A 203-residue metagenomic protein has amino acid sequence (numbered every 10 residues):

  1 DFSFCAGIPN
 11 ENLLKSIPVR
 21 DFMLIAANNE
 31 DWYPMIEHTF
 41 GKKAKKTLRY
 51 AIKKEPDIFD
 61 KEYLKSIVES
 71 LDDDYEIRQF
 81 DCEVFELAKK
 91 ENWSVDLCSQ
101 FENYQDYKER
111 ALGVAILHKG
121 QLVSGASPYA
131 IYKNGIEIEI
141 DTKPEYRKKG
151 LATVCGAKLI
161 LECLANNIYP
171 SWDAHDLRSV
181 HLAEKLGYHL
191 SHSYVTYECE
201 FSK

Functional and structural regions predicted by a protein language model:
D1-L87, Y197: Acyl-donor-binding surface of acyltransferase catalytic domains
F4-N12, E139-K148: A short, internal acetyl-CoA/4′-phosphopantetheine-binding micro-motif in the GNAT/acyltransferase core
S16-I17, V154-Y169, H189: Conserved acyl-CoA
R20-N29, C163-H175: Conserved GNAT acetyl-CoA-binding A-motif
P34-G41, H175-S193: Conserved active-site alpha-helix within GNAT-family acetyltransferase domains
K53-K54, K185-K203: Terminal substrate-recognition subdomain of acyl/acetyltransferases
N103-K143: A conserved beta-strand-loop-helix scaffold within acyl/acetyltransferase catalytic domains
I138, K148-E162, H181, K185: Conserved acetyl-CoA-binding loop-helix of GNAT-fold acetyltransferases
